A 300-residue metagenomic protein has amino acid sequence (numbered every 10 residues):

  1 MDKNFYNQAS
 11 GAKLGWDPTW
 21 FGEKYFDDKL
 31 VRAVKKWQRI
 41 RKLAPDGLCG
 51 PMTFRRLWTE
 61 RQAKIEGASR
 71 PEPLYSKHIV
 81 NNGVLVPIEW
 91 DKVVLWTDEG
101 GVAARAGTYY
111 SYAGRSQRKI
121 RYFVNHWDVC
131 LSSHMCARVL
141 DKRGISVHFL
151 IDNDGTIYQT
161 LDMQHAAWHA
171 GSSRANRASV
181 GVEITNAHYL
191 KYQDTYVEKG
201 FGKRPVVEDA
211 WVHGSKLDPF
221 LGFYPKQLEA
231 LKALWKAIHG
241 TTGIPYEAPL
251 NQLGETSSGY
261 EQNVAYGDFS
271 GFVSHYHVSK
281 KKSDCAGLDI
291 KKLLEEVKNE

Functional and structural regions predicted by a protein language model:
M1-E60: Short acidic, glycine/serine/threonine-rich helix-capping segments at coil-helix boundaries
P18, W37-P45, R61-I65, W127-V129 (+4 more regions): Sec/Tat-exported extracytoplasmic proteins
R32-K36, I40-A44, P51-Y110, D194-T195 (+1 more regions): Solvent-exposed, charged interface segments at domain starts and junctions
C49, Q159, G181, Y246-A248 (+1 more regions): A structural signal for short, well-ordered beta-strand segments and their strand-loop junctions that often border
T59-E60, A68-V84, E89, H188 (+1 more regions): Basic/polar, cationic surfaces and motifs that engage anionic cell-wall and phosphate/carboxylate ligands
K92-I244: Active-site-adjacent loop/helix surface patches within enzyme catalytic domains that shape the substrate-binding cleft
